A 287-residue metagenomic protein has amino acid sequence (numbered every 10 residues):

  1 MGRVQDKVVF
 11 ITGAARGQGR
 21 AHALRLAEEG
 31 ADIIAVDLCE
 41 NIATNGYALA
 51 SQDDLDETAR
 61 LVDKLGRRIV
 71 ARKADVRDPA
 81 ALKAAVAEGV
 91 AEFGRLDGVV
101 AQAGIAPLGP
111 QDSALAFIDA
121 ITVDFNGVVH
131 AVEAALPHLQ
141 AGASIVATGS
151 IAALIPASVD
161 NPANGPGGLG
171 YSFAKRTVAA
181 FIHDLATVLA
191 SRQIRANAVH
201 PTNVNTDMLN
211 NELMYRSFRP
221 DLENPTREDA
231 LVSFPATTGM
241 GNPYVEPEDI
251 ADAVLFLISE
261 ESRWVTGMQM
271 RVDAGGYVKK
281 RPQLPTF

Functional and structural regions predicted by a protein language model:
G2-F93, A106-A116, M214-P220: Short-chain dehydrogenase/reductase
L49-D56, K83, G104-D119, A157-N164 (+5 more regions): Conserved mid-core segment of classical short-chain dehydrogenase/reductases
I105, G109, V146-S191, T202-N205 (+1 more regions): Catalytic loop of short-chain dehydrogenase/reductase
V132-E133, H183: A short, exposed helix-loop element centered on a Lys and neighboring polar residues
A190, R195, V265-G267: Short, small/polar-rich loop/turn modules that mediate ligand/substrate recognition or access, typified
E223-E228, T238-I250: A conserved structural motif in NAD(P)-dependent oxidoreductases
V254-L255, T266-F287: Short C-terminal tail/terminal secondary-structure segment of NAD(P)H-dependent dehydrogenase/reductase domains
